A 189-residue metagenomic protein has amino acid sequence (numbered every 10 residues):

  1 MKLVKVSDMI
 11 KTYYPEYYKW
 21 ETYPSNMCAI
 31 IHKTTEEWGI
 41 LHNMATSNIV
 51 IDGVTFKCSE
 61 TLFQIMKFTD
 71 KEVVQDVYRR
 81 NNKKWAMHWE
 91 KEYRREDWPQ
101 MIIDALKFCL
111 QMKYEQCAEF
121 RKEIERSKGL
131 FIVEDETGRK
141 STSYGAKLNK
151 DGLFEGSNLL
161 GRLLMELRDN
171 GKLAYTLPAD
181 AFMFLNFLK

Functional and structural regions predicted by a protein language model:
M1-K189: Charged, low-complexity intrinsically disordered segments
